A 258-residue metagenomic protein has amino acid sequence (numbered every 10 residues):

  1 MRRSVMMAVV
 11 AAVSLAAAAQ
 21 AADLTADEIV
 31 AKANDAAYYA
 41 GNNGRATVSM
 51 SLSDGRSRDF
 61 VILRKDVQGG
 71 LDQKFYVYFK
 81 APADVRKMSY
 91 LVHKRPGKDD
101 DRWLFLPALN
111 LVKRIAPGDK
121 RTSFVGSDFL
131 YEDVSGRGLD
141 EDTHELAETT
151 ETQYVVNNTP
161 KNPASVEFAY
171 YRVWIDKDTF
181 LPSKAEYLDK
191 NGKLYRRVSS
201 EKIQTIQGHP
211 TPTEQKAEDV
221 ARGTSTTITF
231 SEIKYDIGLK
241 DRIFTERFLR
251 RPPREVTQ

Functional and structural regions predicted by a protein language model:
M1-S4: Positively charged n-region of N-terminal signal peptides that target proteins for export
M7-A16: Bacterial N-terminal signal peptides
L15-D23: Sec/Tat signal peptide C-region and signal peptidase I cleavage site
L24-A108: N-terminal mature ectodomain segment of secretory-pathway/periplasmic proteins
V30-K32, A46, F60-I62, D140-E145 (+2 more regions): Short structured motifs
S49, R56-L63, V67-G69, K94-P96 (+5 more regions): Ribonuclease/tRNase effector modules and their secretory precursors
K80, L91, D101-F105, L111-P117 (+2 more regions): Gly/Pro-enriched, hydrophobic low-complexity segments that function as extracytoplasmic propeptides/linkers
T245-Q258: Short, low-complexity, Pro/Ser/Thr/Gly-rich segments in the mature regions of secreted, periplasmic
